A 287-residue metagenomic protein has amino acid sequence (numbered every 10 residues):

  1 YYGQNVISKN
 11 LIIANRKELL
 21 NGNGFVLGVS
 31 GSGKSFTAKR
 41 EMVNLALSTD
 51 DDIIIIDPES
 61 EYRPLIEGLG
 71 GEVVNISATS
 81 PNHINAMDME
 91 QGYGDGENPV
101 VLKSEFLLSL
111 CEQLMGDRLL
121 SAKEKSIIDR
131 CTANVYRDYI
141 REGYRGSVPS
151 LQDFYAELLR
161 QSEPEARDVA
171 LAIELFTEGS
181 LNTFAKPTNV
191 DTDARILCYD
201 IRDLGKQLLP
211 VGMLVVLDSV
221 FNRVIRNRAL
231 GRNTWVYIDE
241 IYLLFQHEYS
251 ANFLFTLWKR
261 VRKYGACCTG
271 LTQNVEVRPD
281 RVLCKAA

Functional and structural regions predicted by a protein language model:
Y1-I12, S60-E72, A78-S80, N85-A266 (+2 more regions): P-loop NTPase motor domains
Y2-S77: Glycine-rich phosphate-binding loop of nucleotide-binding enzymes
C284-A287: Conserved RecA-like P-loop NTPase helicase motor core
